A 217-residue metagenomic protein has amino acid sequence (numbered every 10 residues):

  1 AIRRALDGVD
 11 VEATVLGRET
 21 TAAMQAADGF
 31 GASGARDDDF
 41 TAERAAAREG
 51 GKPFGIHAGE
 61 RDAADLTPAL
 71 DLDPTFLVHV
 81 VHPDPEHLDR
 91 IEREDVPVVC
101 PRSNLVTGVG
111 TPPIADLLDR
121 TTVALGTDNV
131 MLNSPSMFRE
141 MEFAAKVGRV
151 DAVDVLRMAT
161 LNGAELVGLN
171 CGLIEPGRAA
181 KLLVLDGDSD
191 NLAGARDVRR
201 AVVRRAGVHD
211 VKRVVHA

Functional and structural regions predicted by a protein language model:
A1-D7: Alpha-helical scaffold segments that flank or form the walls of functional sites
I2, A69, I91, M141-A144: Hydrophobic packing residues within well-ordered alpha-helices of enzyme cores
V9-M131, R149: Active-site core of metal-dependent hydrolases
A64, E86, P135, D188 (+1 more regions): Active-site-proximal flexible loops/turns
D71-L72, P113-S189: His/Asp/Glu-enriched, well-ordered alpha-helical/loop segment that forms or immediately abuts the divalent-metal
P74-V80, D119-V123, F143-R149, A195-V211: Short, structured secondary-structure boundary patches
A179-A217: C-terminal cap of metal-dependent C-N hydrolases
